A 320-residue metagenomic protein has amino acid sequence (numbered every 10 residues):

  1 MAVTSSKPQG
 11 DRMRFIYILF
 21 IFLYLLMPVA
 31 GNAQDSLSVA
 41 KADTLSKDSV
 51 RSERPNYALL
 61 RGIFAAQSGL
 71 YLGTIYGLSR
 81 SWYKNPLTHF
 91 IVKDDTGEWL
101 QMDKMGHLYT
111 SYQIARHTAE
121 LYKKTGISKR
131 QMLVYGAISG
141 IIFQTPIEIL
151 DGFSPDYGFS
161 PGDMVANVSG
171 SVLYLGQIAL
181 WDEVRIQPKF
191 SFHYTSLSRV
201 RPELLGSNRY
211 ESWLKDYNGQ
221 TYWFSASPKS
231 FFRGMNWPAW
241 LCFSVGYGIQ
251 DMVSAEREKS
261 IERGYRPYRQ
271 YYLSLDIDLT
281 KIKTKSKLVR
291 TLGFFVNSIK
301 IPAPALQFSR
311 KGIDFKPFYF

Functional and structural regions predicted by a protein language model:
A30-K104, L108-A115, A119-I127, V184 (+4 more regions): N-terminal targeting leaders of membrane proteins
L70-Y71, M132-G152, N167-S171: Small-polar-interrupted transmembrane alpha-helices in polytopic inner-membrane proteins
H107-I114, D151-I178, Y271-Y272: Alpha-helical transmembrane segments that form the membrane-embedded catalytic/substrate-binding core of multi-pass
E120-G126, L175-L180, A226-G234, L279-K285: Outer-membrane beta-barrel proteins
S139, F143, I186-P188, A239-V245 (+1 more regions): Transmembrane beta-strands of outer-membrane beta-barrel proteins
V172-G176, Y222-P228, L273-L279, I313-P317: Residues on the lipid-exposed face of transmembrane beta-strands in outer-membrane beta-barrel proteins
F192-S196, Y247-V253, L279-K281: Transmembrane beta-strands of outer-membrane beta-barrel pores
D216-Y222, A239, Y265-Y271: Residues that define the transmembrane beta-barrel architecture of outer-membrane proteins
